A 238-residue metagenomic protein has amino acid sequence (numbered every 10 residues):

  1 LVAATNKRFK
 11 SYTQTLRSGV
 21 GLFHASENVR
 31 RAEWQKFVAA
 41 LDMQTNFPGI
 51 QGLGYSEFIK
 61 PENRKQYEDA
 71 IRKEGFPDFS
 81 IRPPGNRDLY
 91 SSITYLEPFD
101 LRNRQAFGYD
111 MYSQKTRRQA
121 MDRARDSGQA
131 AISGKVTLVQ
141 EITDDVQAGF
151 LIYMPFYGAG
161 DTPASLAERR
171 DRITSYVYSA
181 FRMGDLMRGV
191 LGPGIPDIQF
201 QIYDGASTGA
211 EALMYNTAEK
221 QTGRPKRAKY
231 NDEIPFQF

Functional and structural regions predicted by a protein language model:
L1-L16, F23-R31, G49: Membrane-proximal amphipathic alpha-helices that sit immediately adjacent to an N-terminal transmembrane/signal-anchor
T15-S18, D100-R102: Short acidic (Asp/Glu) and glycine-rich catalytic loops that position anionic groups and cofactors
F23-F238: Intrinsically disordered, low-complexity polar/acidic regions
